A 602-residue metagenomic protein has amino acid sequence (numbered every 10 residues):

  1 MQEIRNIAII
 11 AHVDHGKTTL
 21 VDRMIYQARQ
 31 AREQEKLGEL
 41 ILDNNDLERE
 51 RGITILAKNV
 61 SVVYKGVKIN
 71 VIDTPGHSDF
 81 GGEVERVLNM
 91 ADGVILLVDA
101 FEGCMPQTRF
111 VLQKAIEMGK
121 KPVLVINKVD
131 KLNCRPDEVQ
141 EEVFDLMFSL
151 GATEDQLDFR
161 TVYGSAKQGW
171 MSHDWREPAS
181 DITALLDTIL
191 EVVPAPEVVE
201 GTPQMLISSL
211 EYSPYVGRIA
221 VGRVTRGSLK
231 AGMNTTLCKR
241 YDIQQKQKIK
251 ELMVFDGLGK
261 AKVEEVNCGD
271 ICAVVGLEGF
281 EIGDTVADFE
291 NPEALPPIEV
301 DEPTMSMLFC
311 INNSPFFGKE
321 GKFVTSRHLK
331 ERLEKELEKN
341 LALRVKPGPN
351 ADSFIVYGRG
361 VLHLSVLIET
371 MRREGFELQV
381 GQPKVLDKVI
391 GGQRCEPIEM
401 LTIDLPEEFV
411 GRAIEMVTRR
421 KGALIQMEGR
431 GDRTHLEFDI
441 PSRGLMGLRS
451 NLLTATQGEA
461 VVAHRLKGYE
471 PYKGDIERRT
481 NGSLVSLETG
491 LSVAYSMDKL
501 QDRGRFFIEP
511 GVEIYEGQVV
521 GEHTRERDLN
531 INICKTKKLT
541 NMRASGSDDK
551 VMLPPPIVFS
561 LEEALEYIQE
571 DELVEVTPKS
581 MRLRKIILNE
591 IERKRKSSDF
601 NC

Functional and structural regions predicted by a protein language model:
M1-V98, E102, E142, L210-S213: P-loop NTPase switch module centered on the Walker A-proximal segment
A8-I9, V125-N133, Q168, D174-P178 (+4 more regions): Conserved short loop/turn motifs at secondary-structure junctions
E33, M105-P106, K131-D137, G169-D174 (+5 more regions): Switch/connector loops and helix/strand junctions flanking conserved nucleotide-binding motifs in nucleotide-processing
V67, M90-G93, M118-P122, Q156-F159: Short glycine-/polar-rich loops that comprise or flank the Walker A/P-loop and associated switch/sensor motifs
D79-V84, E102-R109, N133-D137: Conserved ATPase-coupling elements of RecA-like P-loop NTPase cores
G103-G119, Q140-V143: Amphipathic helical hotspot of TIR/SEFIR-family domains
K121, L132-E191: Canonical P-loop GTPase G-domain recognition
Q140, R160, S180, A184-E191 (+1 more regions): Accessory interaction regions appended to the cores of large information-processing enzymes
